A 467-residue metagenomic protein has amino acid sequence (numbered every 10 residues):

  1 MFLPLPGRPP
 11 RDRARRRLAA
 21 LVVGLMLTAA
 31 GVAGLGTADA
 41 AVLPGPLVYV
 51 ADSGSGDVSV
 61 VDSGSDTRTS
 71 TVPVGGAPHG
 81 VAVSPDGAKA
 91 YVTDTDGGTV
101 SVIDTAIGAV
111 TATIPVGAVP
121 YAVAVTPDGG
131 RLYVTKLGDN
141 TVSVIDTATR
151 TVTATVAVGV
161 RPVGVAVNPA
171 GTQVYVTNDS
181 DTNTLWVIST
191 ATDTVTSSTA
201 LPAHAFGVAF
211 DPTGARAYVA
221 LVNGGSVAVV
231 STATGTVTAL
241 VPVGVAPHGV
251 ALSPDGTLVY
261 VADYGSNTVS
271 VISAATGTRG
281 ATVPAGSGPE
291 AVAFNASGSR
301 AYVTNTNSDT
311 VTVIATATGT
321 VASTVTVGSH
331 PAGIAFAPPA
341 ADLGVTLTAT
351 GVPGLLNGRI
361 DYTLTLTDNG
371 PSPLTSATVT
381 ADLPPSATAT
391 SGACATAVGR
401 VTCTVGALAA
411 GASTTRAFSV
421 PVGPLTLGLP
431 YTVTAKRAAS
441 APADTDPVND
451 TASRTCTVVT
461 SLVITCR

Functional and structural regions predicted by a protein language model:
F2-L5, R17, L25-A341: Predominantly soluble domains enriched in secretory-pathway, periplasmic, or organellar proteins
A340-T346, K436-R467: Extracellular/luminal low-complexity Ser/Thr/Pro-rich, glycosylation-prone repeat/linker regions
A349-G354: Short beta-strand segments of immunoglobulin-like
L356-T375: Short beta-strand elements of extracellular/lumenal beta-sandwich folds
D368-S372, L383, P424: Short, acidic/polar linear motifs in exposed loop/turn regions
T375-A410, T451, T457-C466: A surface/secretory-pathway sequence property marking extracellular, secreted, or lumenal proteins enriched
A407-L429: Low-complexity, intrinsically disordered segments enriched in Ser/Thr together with acidic residues
G428-A438: Contiguous beta-strand segments of beta-sheet-rich domains
